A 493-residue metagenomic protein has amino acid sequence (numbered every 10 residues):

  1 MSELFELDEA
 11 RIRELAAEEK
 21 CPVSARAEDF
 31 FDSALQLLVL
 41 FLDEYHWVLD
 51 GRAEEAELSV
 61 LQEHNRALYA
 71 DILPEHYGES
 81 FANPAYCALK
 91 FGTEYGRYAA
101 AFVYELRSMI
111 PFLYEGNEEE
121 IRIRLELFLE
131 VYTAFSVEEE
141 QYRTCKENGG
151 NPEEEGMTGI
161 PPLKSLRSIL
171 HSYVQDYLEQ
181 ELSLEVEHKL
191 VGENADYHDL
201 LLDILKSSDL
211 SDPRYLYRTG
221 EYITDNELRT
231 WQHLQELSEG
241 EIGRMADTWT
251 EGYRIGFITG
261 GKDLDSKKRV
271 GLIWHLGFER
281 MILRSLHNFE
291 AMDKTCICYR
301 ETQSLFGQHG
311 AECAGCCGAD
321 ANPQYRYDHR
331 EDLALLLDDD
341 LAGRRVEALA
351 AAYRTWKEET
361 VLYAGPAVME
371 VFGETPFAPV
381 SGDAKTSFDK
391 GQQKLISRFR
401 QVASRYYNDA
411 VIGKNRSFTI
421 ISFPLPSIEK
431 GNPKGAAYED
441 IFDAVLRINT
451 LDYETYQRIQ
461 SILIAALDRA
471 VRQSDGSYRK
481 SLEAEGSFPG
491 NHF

Functional and structural regions predicted by a protein language model:
M1-F493: Active-site bordering "gate/hinge" segments that shape substrate access to catalytic or cofactor-binding pockets
